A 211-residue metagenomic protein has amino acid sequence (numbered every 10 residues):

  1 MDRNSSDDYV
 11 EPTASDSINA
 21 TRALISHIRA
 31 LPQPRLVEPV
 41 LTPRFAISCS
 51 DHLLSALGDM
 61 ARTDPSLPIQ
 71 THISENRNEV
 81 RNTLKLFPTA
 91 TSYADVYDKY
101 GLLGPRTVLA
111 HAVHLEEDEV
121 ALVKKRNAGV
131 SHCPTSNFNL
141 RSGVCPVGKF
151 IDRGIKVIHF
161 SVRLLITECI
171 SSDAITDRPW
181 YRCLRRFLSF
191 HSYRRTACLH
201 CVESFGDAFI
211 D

Functional and structural regions predicted by a protein language model:
M1-A112: Metal-coordinating catalytic core of metallo-dependent amide/deamination hydrolases
D2-S5, E75, P134-F138, V162-L165 (+1 more regions): Short, acidic/turn-prone active-site loops that include or flank metal/cofactor- and phosphate-binding residues
L41, H72, L109, V123 (+3 more regions): Divalent metal-coordination and catalytic microenvironments
T42-A46, A110-A112, N139, S161 (+1 more regions): Glycine- and other small-residue-rich loops at beta-strand/loop junctions that grip anionic moieties
S55, V120-A121, G148: Alpha-helical segments flanking ligand/cofactor-binding loops in enzyme cores
A61-S66, L102-P105, L122-S131, D152-V157: Glycine-enriched alpha-helix->loop->beta-strand junction motifs that scaffold or abut catalytic
D98-R106, G148-D211: His/Asp/Glu-enriched, well-ordered alpha-helical/loop segment that forms or immediately abuts the divalent-metal
E117, N139-R141: Helical hairpin unit composed of two closely spaced alpha helices linked by a short loop
